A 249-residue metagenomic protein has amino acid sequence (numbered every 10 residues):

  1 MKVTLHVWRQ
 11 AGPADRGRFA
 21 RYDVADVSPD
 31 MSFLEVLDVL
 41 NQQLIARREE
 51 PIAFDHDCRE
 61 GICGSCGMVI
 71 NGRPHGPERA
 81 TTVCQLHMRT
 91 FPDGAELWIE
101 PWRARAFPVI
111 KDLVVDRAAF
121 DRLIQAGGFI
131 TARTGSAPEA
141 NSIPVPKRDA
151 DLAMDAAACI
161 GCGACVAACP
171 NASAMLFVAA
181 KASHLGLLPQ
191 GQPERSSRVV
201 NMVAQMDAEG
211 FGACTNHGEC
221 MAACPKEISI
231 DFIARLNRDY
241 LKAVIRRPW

Functional and structural regions predicted by a protein language model:
M1-D23: Eukaryote-biased recognition of intrinsically disordered, low-complexity regulatory segments
W8, A25, I70-G72: Short strand-turn-strand beta-turns centered on an Asx-Gly dipeptide
A20-S32: Short, contiguous acidic and Ser/Thr-rich linear segments
M31-E50, W98-W249: Ferredoxin-type iron-sulfur electron-transfer modules in oxidoreductases and energy-metabolism complexes
E49-E50, S65, V69: Long, hydrophobic/aromatic-enriched structural stretches that serve as scaffold segments
A53-S65: Short, structured protein-protein interaction patches enriched in aromatics and acidic/basic residues, typified by
I70-G94, I99: Glycine-rich phosphate/adenylate-binding loop and adjacent beta-alpha elements of nucleotide- or dinucleotide-binding
